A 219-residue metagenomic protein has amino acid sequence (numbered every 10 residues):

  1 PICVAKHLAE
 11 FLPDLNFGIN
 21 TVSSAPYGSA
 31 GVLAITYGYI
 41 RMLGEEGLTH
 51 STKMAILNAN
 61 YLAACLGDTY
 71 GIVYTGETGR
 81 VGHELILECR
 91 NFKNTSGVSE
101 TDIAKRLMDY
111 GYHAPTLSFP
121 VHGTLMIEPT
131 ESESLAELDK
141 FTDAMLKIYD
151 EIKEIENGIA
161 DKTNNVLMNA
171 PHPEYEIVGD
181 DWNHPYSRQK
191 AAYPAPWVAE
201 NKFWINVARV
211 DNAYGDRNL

Functional and structural regions predicted by a protein language model:
P1-A63, G67: Mobile "lid/hinge" segments at catalytic clefts and subdomain interfaces of large enzymes
M42-L219: Non-catalytic terminal extensions of PLP-dependent enzymes
